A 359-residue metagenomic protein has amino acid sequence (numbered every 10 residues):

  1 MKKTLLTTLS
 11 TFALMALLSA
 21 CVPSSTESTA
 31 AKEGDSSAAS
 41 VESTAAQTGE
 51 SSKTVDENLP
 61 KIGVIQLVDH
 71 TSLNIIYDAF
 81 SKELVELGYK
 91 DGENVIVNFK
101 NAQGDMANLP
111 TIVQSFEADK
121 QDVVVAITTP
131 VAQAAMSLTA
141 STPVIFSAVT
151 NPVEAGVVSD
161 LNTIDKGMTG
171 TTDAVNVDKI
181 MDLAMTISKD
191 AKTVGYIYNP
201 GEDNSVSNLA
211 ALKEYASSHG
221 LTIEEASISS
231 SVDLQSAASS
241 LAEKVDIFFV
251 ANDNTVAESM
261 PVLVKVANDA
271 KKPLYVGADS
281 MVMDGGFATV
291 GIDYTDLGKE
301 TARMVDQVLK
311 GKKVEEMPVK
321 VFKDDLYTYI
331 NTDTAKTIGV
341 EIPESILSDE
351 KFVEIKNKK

Functional and structural regions predicted by a protein language model:
L17-A20: C-terminal motif of bacterial Sec signal peptides marking the signal peptidase cleavage site
V22-S24: Bacterial signal peptide processing site
E50, D56-E57, K61-L87, N98-A107 (+3 more regions): Extracytoplasmic "Venus flytrap"
I62, F80, T169-A216, P318-T334: An alpha-beta-alpha
I96-A118, S227-L241: Structural motif
A102-S159, D253-N268, K272, G277: Beta-alpha junction/loop-to-helix N-cap segments that form part of ligand/metal-binding clefts
P152-T193, I292-K312: Hydrophobic alpha-helical segments within soluble ligand-binding/sensing domains
K310-K359: Hinge/cleft segment of the Venus flytrap/periplasmic-binding protein
